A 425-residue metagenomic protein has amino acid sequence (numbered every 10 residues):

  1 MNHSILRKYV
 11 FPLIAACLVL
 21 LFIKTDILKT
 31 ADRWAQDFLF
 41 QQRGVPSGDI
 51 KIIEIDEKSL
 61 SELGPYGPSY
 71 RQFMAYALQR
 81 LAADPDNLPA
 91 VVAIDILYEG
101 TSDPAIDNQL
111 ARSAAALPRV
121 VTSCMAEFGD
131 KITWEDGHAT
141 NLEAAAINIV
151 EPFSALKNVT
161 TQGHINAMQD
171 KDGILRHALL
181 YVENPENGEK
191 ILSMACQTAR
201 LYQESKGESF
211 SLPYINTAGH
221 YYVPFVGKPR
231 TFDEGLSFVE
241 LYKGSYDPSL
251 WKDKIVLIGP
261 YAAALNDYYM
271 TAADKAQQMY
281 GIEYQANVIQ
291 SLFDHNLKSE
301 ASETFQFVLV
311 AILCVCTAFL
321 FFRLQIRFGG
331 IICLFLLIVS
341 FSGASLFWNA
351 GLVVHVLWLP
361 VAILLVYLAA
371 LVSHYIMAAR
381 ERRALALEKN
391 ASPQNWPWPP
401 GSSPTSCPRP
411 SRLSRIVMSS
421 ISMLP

Functional and structural regions predicted by a protein language model:
N2-P213, W251-F328: Non-transmembrane functional regions of envelope-associated proteins
R33-Q36, S237-Y242, S420: Short gly/ser/thr-rich secondary-structure transition/capping motifs
A126, G227-P229, Y261-A262, M423: A broadly conserved detector of short glycine/acidic/proline-rich loop/turn motifs that flank catalytic sites and bind
G207-Y246: Substrate-access "cap/lid" subdomains that shape and gate the entrance to catalytic or ligand-binding pockets
E240, M279-Q285, L336-S340: Pore- and pathway-forming membrane helices of multi-pass small-molecule/ion transporters and channels
A301-S373: Alpha-helical transmembrane segments and their helix-membrane boundary motifs
I363-N390: Juxtamembrane or sensor-core-proximal signal-transducing alpha helices that couple sensory domains to cytosolic
A386-P425: … and, occasionally, acidic/histidine-rich disordered N-termini of signaling adaptors
